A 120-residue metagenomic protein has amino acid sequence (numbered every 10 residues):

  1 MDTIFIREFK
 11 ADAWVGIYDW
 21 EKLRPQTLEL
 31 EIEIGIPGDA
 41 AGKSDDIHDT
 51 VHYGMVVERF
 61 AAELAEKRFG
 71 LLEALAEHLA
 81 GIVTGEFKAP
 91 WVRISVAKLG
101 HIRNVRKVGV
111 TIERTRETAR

Functional and structural regions predicted by a protein language model:
M1-R120: N-terminal, polar/charged subdomain of small-to-medium soluble alpha/beta proteins
